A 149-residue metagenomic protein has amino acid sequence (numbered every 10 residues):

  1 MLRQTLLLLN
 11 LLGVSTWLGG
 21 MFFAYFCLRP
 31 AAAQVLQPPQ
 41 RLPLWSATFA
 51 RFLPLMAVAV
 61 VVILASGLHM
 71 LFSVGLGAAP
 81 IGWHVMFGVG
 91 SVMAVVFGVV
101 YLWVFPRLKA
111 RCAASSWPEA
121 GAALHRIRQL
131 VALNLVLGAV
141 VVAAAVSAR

Functional and structural regions predicted by a protein language model:
M1-R149: Polytopic transmembrane helical bundles with strong interfacial aromatic enrichment
